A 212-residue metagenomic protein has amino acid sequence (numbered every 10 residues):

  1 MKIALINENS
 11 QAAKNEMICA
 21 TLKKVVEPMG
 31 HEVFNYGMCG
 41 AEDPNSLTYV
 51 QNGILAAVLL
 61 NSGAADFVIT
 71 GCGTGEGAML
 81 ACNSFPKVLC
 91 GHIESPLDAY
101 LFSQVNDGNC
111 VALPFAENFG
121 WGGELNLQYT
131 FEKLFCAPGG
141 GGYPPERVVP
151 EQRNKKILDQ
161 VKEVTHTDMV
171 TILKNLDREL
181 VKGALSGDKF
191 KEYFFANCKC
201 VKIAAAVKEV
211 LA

Functional and structural regions predicted by a protein language model:
A4-M17, Y100-A212: C-terminal binding/interaction regions
K14-P28: Short, solvent-exposed amphipathic alpha-helices that sit in or adjacent to ligand/effector-binding or catalytic
N15-E16, G53, G75-A81: Short glycine/serine/threonine-rich phosphate/pyrophosphate-binding segments that cradle anionic phosphate groups
M29-P44: A short beta-strand-loop structural module common to alpha/beta enzyme folds
M38-C39, G73-T74, S95-L97, F115-N118: Short, ordered loop/turn segments at secondary-structure junctions
Y49-F67: Short, structured active-site "lid" loops
A65-G71, C90: A short, small-residue-rich loop immediately preceding and capping a beta-strand
G77-C90, E94-S95: Short Gly/Thr/Asp-enriched flexible loops that form oxyanion-binding sites at enzyme active sites
